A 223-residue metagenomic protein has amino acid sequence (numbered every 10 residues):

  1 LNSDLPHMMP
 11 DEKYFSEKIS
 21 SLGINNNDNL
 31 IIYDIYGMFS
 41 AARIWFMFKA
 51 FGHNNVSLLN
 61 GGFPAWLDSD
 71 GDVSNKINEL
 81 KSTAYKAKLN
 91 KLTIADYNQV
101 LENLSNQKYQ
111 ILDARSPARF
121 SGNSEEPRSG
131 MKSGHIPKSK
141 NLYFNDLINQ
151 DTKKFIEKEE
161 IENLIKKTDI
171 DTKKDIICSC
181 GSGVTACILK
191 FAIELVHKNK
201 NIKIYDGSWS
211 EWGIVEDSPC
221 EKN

Functional and structural regions predicted by a protein language model:
L1-N223: Cytosolic catalytic domains that perform sulfur/thiol-centered chemistry
